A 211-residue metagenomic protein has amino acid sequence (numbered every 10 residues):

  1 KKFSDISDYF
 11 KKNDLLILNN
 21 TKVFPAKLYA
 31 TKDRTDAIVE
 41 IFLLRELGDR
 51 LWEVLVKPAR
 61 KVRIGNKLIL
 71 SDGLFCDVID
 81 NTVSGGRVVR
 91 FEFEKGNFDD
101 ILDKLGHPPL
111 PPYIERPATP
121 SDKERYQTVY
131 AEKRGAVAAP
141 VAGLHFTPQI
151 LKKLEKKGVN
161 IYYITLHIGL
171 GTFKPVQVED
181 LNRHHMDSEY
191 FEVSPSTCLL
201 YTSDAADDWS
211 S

Functional and structural regions predicted by a protein language model:
K1-S4, L15, T21-F24, L28-L199: Internal, non-catalytic "lid/hinge" segments that mediate substrate recognition, gating, inter-domain movement
S7: RNA/tRNA-interacting regions in translation and RNA-turnover enzymes
F10, S203: Glycine-rich phosphate/diphosphate-binding loops that line cofactor/substrate pockets in enzymes
N13-L18, S211: Beta-strand elements within well-structured catalytic alpha/beta cores of enzymes that handle phosphate/sulfate esters
D204-S211: Single conserved hydrophobic/aromatic residue that forms the stacking wall/gate of nucleotide- or nucleobase-binding
